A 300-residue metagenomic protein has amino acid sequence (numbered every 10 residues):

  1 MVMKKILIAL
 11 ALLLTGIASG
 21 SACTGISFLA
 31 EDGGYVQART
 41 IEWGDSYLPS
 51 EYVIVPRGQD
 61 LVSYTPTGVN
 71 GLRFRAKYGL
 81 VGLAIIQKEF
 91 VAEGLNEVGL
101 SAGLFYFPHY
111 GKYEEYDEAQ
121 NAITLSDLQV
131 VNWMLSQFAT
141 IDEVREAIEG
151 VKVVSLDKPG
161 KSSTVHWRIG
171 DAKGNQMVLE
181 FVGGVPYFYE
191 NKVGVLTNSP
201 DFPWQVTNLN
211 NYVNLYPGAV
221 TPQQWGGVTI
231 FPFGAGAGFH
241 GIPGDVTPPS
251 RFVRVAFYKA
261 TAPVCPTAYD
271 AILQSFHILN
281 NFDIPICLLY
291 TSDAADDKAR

Functional and structural regions predicted by a protein language model:
M1-M3: N-terminal secretory signal peptides that target proteins for export/translocation
I6-T15: Sec-dependent N-terminal signal peptides
T15-S21: C-terminal segment of classical bacterial N-terminal signal peptides
A22-A119, S155: A contiguous strand-loop segment
E115-V151: Compact, glycine/acidic-enriched structural inserts
I141, R145-F181: Aromatic- and glycine-enriched pocket-lining scaffold segments that form the walls of small-molecule binding clefts
F181-G183, Y187-L289: Flexible, glycine-rich surface segments
Y290-A299: Single conserved hydrophobic/aromatic residue that forms the stacking wall/gate of nucleotide- or nucleobase-binding
